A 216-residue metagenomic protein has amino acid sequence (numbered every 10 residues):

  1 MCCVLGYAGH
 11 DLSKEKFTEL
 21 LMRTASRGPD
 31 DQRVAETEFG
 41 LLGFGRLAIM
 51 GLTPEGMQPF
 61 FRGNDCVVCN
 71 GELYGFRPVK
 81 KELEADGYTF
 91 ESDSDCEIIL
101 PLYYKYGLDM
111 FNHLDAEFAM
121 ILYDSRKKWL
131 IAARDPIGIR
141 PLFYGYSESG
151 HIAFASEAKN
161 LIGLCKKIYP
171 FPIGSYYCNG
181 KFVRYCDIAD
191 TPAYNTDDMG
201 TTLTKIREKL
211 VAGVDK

Functional and structural regions predicted by a protein language model:
M1-K216: Cysteine-centered catalytic environments shared across enzyme families
